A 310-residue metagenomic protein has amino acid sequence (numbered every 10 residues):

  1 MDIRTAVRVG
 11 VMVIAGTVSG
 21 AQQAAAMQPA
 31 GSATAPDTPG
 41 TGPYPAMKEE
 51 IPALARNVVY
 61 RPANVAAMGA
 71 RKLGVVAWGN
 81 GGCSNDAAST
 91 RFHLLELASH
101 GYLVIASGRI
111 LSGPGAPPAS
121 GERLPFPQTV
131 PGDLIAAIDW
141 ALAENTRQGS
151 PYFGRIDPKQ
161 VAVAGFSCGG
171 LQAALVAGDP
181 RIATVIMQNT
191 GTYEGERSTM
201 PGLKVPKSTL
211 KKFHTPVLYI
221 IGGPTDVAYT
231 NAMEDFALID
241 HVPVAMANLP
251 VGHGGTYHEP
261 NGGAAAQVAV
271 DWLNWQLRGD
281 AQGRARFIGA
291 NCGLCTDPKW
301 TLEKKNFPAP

Functional and structural regions predicted by a protein language model:
M27-R71: N-terminal cap/lid segment of alpha/beta-hydrolase-fold proteins
A70-G81: Short beta-strand element of the alpha/beta-hydrolase
V75, G101-G108, T184, A245: A fold-wide structural signal in alpha/beta-hydrolase
A88-S107: Short amphipathic alpha-helix adjacent to the substrate-entry channel of hydrolases
R123-P158: Alpha/beta-hydrolase active-site loop
G165-G169, A173: Gly/Ala-rich beta-loop-alpha elbow adjacent to hydrolase catalytic centers
A183-E259: The feature captures the conserved acid-bearing segment of alpha/beta-hydrolase catalytic domains
V251-G254, E259-P310: Alpha/beta-hydrolase-fold serine-hydrolase catalytic core, especially in secreted/extracellular enzymes
